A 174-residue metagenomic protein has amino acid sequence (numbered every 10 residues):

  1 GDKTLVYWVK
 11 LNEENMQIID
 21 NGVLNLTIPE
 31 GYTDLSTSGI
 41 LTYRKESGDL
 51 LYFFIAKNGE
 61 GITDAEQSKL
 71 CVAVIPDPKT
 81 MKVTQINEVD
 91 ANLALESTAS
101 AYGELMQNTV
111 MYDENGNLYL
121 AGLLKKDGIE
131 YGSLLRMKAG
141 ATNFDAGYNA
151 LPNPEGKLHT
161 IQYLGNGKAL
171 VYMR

Functional and structural regions predicted by a protein language model:
G1, E30-R44, L95-V110, P152-N166: Repeated scaffold domains used in trafficking and secretory/extracellular systems, primarily beta-propellers
G1, N12-N15, Y43-L51, K79-T80 (+3 more regions): Short, solvent-exposed coil/turn segments at beta-strand boundaries
G1, Y52-L70, Y119-Y131, R174: Short, conserved, GDST-rich strand-edge loop motifs in beta-rich repeat architectures
V6-N15, A65-K82, Y131-T142: Beta-propeller blade signature
N15-T33, K82-S97, N143-P154: Beta-propeller fold detector
N21, T27-E88: Aromatic- and glycine-enriched pocket-lining scaffold segments that form the walls of small-molecule binding clefts
K69-P76, V89-A139: Membrane-embedded hairpin module used as a gating/binding unit in multi-pass transport and secretion proteins
N115-R174: Long, well-ordered mid-to-C-terminal structural blocks that present hydrophobic/aromatic surfaces
